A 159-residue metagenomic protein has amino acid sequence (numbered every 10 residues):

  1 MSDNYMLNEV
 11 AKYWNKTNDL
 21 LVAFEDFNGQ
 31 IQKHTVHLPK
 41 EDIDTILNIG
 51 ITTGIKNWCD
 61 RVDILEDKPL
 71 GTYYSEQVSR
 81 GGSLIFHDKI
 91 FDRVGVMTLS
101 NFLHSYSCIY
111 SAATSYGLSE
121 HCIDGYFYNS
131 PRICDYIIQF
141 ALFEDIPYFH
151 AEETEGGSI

Functional and structural regions predicted by a protein language model:
S2-L103, C108: Extended, charge-biased low-complexity segments that typically form long amphipathic alpha-helices/coiled-coils
G50, P69, C122, N129-S130: Alpha-helix capping and helix-coil boundary motifs
T53-N57, Y116, E144-Y148: Short secondary-structure junctions and interdomain/linker hinges
D63, C122, G157-S158: Solvent-exposed, non-transmembrane amphipathic alpha-helical segments
A112: Short alpha-helical "recognition helix" segments of helix-turn-helix
Y128-I159: Acidic, proline/glycine-rich low-complexity IDRs
